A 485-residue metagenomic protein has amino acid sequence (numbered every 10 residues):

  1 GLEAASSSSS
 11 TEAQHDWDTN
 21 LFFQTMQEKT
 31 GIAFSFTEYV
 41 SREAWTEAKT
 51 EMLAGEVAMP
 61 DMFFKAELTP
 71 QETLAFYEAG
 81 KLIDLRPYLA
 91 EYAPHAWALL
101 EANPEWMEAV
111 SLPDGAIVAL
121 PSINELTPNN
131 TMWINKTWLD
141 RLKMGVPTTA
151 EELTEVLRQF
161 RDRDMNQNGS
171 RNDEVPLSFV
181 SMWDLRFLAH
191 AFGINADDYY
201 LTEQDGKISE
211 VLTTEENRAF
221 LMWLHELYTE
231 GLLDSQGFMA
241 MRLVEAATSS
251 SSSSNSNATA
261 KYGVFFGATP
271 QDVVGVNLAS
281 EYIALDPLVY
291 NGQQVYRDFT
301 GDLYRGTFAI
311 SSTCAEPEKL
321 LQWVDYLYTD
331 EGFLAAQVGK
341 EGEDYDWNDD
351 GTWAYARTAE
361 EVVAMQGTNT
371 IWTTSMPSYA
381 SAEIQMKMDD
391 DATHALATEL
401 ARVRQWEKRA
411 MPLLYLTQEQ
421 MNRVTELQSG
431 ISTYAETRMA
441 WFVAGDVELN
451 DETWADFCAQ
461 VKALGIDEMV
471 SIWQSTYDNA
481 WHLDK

Functional and structural regions predicted by a protein language model:
G1-K485: Extracytoplasmic/secretory soluble proteins
